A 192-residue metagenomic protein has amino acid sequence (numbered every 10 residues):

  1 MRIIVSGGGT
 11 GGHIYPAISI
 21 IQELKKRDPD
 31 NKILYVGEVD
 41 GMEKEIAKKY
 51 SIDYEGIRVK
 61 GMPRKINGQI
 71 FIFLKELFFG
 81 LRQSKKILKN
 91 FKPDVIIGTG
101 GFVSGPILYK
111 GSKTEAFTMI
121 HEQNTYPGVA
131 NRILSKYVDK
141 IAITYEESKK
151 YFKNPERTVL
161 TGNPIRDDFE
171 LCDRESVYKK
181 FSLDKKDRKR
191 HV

Functional and structural regions predicted by a protein language model:
I3-G7, R27-E76, T161-P164: Conserved nucleotide-sugar phosphate-binding/catalytic loop shared by glycosyltransferases and other
H13-K25: Short amphipathic alpha-helix
I72-I87, S176, F181: Glycine-rich, highly charged phosphate/nucleotide-binding loops
Q83-I96, S104-M119, R132-Y137: Glycosyltransferases and closely related glycan-assembly transferases that use nucleotide-activated donors
S112-Y178, L183: Active-site-proximal region of nucleotide-activated glycan assembly enzymes, centered on histidine/acidic-rich loops
D184-V192: Conserved donor-binding/catalytic core segment of Leloir-type glycosyltransferases
